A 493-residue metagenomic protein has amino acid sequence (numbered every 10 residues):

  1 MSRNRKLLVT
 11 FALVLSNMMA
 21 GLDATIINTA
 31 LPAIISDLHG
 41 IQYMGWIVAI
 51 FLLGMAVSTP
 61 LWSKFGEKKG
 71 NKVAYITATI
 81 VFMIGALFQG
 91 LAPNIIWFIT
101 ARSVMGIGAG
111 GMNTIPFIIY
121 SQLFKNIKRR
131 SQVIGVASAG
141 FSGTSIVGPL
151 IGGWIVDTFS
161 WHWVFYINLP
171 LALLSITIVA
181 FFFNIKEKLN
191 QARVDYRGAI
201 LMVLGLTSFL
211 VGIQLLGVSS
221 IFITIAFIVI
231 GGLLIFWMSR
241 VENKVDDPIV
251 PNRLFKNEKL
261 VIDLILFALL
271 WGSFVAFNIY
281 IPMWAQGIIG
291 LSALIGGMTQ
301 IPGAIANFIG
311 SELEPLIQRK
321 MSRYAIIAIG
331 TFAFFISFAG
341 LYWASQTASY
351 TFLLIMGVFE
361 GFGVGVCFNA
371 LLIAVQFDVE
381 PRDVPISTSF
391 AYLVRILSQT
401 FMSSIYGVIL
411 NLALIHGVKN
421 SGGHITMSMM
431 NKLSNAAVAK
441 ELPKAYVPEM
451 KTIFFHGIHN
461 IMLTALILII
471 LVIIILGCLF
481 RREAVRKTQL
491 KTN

Functional and structural regions predicted by a protein language model:
M1-R5, L433, V438-K451, L479-N493: Intrinsic disorder in cytosolic terminal tails and internal cytosolic loops of multi-pass membrane transporters
L7-L22, I27-T29, Q42, V48 (+4 more regions): 12-transmembrane solute porter fold
A20, V48-F51, M55, F82 (+10 more regions): Structural signature of transmembrane alpha-helices in multi-pass secondary transporters
I34-I35, F65-G66, I151-F159, I213 (+4 more regions): Interfacial helix-cap and linker-helix signal at transmembrane-aqueous boundaries of multi-pass secondary transporters
A49-S63, P116-I118, I301-L313: Central cavity-lining transmembrane alpha-helices of secondary-active solute carriers, predominantly the Major
M55, T59-R197: Helix-loop-helix hairpins in multi-pass membrane proteins, especially solute transporters
D157-L169, I213-T224, N411-L466: A membrane-interface helix-boundary motif in multi-pass transporters
D157-L266, L270-S273, T299: Hydrophobic transmembrane-helix bundles of small-molecule transporters
